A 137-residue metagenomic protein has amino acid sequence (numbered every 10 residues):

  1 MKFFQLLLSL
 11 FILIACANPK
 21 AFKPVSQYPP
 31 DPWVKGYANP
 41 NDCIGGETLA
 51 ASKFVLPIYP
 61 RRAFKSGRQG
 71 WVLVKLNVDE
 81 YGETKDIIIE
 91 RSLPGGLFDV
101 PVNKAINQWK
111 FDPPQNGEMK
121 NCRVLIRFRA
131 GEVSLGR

Functional and structural regions predicted by a protein language model:
M1-S9: Sec-dependent signal peptide recognition, specifically the positively charged N-region followed immediately by
C16-W33: Bacterial Sec signal peptide processing site at the extreme N-terminus
P32-K75, V100-R137: Short proline/glycine- and basic residue-enriched helix-capping loop/turn segments at helix->loop/beta transitions
R61, R91-L97: A short acidic/small-residue loop/turn micro-motif
